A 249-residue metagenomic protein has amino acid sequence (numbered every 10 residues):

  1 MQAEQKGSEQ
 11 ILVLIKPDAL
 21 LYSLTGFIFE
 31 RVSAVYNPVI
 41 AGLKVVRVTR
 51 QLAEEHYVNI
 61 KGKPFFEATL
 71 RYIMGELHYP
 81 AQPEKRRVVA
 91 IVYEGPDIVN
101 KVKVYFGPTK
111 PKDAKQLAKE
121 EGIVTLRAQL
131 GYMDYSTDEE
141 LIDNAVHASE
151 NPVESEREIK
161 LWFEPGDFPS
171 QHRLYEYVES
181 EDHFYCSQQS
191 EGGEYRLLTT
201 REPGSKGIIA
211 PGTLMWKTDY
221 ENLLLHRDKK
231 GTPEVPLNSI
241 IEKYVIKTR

Functional and structural regions predicted by a protein language model:
M1-R249: Non-catalytic terminal and connector segments of soluble metabolic enzymes
